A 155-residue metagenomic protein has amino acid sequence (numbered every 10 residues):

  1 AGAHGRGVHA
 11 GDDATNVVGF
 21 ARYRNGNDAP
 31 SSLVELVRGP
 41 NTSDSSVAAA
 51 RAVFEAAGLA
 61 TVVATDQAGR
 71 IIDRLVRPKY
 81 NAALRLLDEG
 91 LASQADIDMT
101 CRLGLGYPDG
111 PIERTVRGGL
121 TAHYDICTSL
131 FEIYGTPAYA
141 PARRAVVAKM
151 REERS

Functional and structural regions predicted by a protein language model:
A1-A64: Rossmann-fold dinucleotide-binding core
V37, N41, V62-S155: Substrate-binding/catalytic subdomain of NAD(P)-dependent oxidoreductase enzymes
